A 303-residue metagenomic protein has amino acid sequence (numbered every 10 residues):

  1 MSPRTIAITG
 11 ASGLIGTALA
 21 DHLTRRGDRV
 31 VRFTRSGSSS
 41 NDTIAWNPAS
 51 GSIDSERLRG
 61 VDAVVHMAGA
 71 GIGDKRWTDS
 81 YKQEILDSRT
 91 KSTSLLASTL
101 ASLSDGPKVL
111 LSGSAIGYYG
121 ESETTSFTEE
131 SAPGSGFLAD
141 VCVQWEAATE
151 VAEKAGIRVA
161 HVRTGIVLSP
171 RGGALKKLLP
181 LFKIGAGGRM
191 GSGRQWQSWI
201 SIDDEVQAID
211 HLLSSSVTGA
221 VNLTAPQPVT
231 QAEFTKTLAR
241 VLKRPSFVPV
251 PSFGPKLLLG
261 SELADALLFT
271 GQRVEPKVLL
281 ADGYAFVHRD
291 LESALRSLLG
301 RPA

Functional and structural regions predicted by a protein language model:
I6-R26: N-terminal Rossmann NAD(P)H-binding glycine-rich loop of SDR-like oxidoreductase domains
S38, D42-S92: NAD(P)H-binding glycine-rich loop region in Rossmannoid oxidoreductase-like domains and their noncatalytic homologs
S94-G136: Conserved Rossmann-fold NAD(P)-dependent oxidoreductase catalytic core, especially the SDR/UDP-sugar
S114, A147-P170: Conserved beta-loop-beta element that borders a ligand/cofactor-binding pocket
V143, A155-I157, L168-K177, H211-V221: Glycine/proline-rich active-site loop of Rossmann-fold NAD(P)-dependent oxidoreductases
L179-G187, Q195-P228: Alpha-helical substrate-binding/gating segment
A208, S214-E262, R296-A303: Mid/C-terminal beta-alpha module of Rossmann-like enzyme folds, strongest in SDR-family dehydrogenases/epimerases
A266-A303: C-terminal amphipathic/interface module of NAD(P)-dependent oxidoreductases and related NAD-binding regulators
